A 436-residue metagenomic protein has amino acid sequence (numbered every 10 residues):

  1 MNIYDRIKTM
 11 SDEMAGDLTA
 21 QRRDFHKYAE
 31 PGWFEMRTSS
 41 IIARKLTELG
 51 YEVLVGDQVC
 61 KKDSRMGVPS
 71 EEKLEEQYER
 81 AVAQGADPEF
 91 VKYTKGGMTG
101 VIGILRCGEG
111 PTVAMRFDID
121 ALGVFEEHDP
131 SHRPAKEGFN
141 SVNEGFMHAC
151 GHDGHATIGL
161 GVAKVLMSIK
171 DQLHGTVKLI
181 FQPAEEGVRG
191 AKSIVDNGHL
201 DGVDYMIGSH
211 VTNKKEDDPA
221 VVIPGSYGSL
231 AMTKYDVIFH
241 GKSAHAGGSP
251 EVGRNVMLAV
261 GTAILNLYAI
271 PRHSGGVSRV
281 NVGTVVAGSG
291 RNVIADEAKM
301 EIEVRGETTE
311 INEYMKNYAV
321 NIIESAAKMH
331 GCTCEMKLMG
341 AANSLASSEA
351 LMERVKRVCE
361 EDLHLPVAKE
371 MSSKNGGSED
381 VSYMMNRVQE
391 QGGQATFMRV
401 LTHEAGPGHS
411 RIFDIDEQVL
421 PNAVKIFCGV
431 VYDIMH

Functional and structural regions predicted by a protein language model:
I3-M147, G161, Q172-L173: Acidic/His- and Gly-rich active-site-bordering loop/insert found across diverse amide/peptide-bond hydrolases
R22, A29, G50, G198 (+3 more regions): Sec/Tat-exported extracytoplasmic proteins
F25, L46, G103, M115 (+9 more regions): Divalent metal-coordination and catalytic microenvironments
G67, T99-V101, L122-V124, P130-M147 (+4 more regions): Histidine/acidic-residue-rich, glycine-tolerant segments that coordinate divalent metal ions
F90-T94, E185, G225-S229, S372-G376: Short Gly/Pro-enriched turn/cap motifs at secondary-structure boundaries
L258-H436: Metal-dependent amide/peptide-bond hydrolase catalytic core, centered on the "pita-bread" metallohydrolase fold
